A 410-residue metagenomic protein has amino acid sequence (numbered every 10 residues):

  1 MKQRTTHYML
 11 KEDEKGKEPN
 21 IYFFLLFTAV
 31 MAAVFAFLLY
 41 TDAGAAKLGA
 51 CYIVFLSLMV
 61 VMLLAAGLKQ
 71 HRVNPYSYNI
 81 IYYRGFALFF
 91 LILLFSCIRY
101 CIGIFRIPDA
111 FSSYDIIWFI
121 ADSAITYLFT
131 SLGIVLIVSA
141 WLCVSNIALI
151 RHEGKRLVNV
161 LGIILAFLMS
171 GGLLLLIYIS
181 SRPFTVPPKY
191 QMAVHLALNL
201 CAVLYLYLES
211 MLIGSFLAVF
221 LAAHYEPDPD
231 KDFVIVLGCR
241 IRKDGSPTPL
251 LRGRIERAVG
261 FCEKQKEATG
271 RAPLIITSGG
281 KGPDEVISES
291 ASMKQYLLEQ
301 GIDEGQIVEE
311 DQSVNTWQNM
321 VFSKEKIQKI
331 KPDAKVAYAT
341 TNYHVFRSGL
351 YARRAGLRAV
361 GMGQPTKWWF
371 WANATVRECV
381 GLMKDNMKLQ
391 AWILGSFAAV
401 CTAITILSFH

Functional and structural regions predicted by a protein language model:
K2-D228, K329-K335, A339-H410: Extended hydrophobic blocks
F35-L38, F216-A374: A structural signal for short, hydrophobic/glycine-enriched beta-strand patches
